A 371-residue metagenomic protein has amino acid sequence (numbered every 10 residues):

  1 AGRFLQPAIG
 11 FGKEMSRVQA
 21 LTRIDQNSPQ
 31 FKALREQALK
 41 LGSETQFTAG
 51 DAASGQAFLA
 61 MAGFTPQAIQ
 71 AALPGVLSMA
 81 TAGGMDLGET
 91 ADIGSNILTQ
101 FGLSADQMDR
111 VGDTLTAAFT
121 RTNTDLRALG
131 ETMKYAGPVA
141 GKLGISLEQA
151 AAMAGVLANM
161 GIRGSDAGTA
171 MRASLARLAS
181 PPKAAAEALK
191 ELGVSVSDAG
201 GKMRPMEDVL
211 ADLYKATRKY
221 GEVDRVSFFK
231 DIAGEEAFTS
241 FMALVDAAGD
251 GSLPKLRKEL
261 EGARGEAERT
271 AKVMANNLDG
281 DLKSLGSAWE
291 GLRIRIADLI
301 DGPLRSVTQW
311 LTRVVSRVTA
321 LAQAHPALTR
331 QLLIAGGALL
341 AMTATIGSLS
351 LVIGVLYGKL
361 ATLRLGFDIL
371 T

Functional and structural regions predicted by a protein language model:
A1-S43, D51-A62, Q70-A82, E89-T122 (+7 more regions): Small-residue helix-packing and pore-constriction motifs in hydrophobic alpha-helices
F11, S78, V111, L115-A117 (+3 more regions): Short, Φ-rich (hydrophobic/aromatic) sequence segments
A71, G161-G168, V209-A211, A216-D224 (+4 more regions): Hydrophobic, low-dielectric interface segments
S227-T239, D246: Glycine-centered helix-coil hinge/cap
A243-A247, K258, N276: Catalytic nucleotidyl-transfer cores of nucleotide-processing enzymes
